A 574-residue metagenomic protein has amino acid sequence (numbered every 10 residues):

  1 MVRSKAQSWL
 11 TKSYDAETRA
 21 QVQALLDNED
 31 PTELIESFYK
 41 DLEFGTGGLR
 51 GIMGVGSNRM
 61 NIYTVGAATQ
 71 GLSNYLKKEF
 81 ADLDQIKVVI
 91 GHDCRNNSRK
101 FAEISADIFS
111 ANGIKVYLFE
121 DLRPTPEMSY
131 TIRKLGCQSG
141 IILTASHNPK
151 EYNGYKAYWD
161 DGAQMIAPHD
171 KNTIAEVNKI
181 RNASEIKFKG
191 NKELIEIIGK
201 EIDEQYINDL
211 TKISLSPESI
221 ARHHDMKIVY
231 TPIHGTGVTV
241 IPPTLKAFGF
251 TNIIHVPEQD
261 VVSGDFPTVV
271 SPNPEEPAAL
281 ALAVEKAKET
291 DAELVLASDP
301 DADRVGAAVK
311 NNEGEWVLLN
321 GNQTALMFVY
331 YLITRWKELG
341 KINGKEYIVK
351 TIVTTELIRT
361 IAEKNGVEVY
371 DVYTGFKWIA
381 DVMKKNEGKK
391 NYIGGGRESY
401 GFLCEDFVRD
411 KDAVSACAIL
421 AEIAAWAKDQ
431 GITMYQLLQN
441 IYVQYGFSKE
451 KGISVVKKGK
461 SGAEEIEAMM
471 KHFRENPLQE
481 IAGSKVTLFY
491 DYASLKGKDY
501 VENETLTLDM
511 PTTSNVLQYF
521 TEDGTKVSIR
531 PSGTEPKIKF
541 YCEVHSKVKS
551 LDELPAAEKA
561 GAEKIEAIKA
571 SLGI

Functional and structural regions predicted by a protein language model:
S4-S105, E196-H224: An N-terminal, well-structured beta->alpha segment
S13, E17, E33-S37, D41-L42 (+2 more regions): Gly/Ser/Thr-enriched, mixed-charge loops and adjacent short helices that form phosphate/oxyanion-binding elements
F38-N58, A145-S146, P232-T244, P300 (+3 more regions): Conserved phosphate/anionic-ligand binding catalytic regions in large, soluble enzymes, centered on
K87-D93, K227-Y230, T239, L403: Short glycine-rich or small-residue beta-strand-to-loop segments that form or flank ligand, phosphate, metal/Fe-S
V89-Y152, K246, T251-G306: N-terminal small/polar loop signature for handling phosphorylated ligands or for N-terminal nucleophile
D160-A163, A175, N182, E285-K350 (+1 more regions): Replace "Mg2+/Mn2+-dependent" with "divalent metal-dependent
A292-L294, E315-V317, R335-R530, K537 (+2 more regions): Phosphate-binding and adjacent anionic-ligand microenvironments
